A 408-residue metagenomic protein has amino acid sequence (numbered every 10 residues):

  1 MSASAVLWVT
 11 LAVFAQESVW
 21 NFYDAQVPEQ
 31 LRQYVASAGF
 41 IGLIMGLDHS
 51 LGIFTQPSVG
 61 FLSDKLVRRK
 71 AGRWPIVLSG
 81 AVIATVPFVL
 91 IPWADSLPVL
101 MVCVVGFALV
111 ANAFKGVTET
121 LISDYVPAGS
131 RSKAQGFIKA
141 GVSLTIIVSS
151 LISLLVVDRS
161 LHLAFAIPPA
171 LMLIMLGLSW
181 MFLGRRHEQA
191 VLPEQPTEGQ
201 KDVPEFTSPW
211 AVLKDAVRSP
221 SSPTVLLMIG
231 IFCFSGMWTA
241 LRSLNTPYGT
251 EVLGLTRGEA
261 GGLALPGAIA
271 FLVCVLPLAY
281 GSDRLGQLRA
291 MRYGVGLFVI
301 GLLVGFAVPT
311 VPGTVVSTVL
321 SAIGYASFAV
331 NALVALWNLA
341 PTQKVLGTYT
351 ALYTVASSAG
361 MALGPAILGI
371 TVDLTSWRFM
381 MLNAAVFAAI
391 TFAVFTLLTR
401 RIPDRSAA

Functional and structural regions predicted by a protein language model:
M1, Q189-L227: Juxtamembrane intracellular "pre-TM" segments in multi-pass secondary transporters
M1-H49, V225-L226, G230, S235-L253: Helix-loop boundary and gating motifs at the non-cytosolic
T55-K70, C274-G286, V372: Helix-to-loop junctions at the C-terminal end of transmembrane segments in multipass secondary transporters
R73-V89, R289-V304: Structural signature of the two symmetry-related core transmembrane helices
A113-V126, S327-P341: Intracellular juxtamembrane helix-capping segments at the cytosolic ends of symmetry-related transmembrane helices
S132-L154, T354-G364: Glycine-rich segments within core transmembrane alpha-helices of 12-TM secondary carriers
L155-L171, I370-A388: A membrane-interface helix-boundary motif in multi-pass transporters
V345-L374: A late C-terminal transmembrane helix in Major Facilitator Superfamily
